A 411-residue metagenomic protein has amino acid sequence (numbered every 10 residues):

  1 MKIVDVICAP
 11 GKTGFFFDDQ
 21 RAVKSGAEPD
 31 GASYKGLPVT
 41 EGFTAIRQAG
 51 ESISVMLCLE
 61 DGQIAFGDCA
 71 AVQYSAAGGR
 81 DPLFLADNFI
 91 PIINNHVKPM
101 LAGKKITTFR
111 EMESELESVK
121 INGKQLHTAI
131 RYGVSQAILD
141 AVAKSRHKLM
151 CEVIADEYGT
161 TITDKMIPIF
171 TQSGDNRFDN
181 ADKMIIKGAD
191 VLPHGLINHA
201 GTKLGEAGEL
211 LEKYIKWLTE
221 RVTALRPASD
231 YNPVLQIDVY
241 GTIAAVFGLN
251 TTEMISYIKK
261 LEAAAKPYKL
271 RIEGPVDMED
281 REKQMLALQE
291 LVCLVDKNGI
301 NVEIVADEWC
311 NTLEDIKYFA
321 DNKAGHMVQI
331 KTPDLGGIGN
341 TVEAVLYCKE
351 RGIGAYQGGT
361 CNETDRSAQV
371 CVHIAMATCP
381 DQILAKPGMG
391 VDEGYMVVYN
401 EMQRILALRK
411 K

Functional and structural regions predicted by a protein language model:
M1-C8, K386-K411: N-terminal charge/polar-biased segments
M1-M56: Short, Gly/Pro- and small/polar-rich lid/capping loops
E51-D61, A65-A71, F178-P193, S256-K260 (+1 more regions): Short beta-strand elements
C58, I64-R146: Metal- or metallocofactor-binding catalytic centers and their adjacent structured scaffolds across diverse enzyme
A77-G79, N198-G201, V328-Q329: Short small-residue beta-strand/loop micro-motif enriched in glycine and branched aliphatics
G103, D175-D179, D315: Short, charged beta->alpha transition segments
I121-D296, N301, V305-E308: Active-site-facing alpha/beta catalytic cores
L225-A377, L384-E401: Catalytic core of soluble alpha/beta enzymes
